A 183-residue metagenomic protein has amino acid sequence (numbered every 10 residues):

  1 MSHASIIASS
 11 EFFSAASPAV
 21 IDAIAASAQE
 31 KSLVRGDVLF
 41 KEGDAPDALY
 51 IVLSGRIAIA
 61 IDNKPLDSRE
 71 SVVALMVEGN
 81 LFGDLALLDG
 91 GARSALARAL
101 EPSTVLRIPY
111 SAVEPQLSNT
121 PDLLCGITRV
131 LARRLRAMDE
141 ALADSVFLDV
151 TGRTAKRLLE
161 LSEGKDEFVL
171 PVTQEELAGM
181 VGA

Functional and structural regions predicted by a protein language model:
M1-R35, A86-L88, N119: Cyclic nucleotide-binding regulatory module and flanking cytosolic helices
A28, P46-A48, F168: Short loop/turn microsegments at loop-to-beta-strand junctions
G36, D47-D62, E78-G79: Glycine- and acidic-residue-biased ligand/ion/polar-headgroup-sensing regions
L39-D44: Short phosphate-coordinating micro-motif centered on Lys-Gly-acidic
K64-E70: Short, solvent-exposed loop/turn segments that connect beta-strands within catalytic domains and beta-strand-rich
V72-A132, R136: Cyclic-nucleotide recognition modules
L100, S118-A183: Polybasic "coupling" helices that flank or enter modular domains
